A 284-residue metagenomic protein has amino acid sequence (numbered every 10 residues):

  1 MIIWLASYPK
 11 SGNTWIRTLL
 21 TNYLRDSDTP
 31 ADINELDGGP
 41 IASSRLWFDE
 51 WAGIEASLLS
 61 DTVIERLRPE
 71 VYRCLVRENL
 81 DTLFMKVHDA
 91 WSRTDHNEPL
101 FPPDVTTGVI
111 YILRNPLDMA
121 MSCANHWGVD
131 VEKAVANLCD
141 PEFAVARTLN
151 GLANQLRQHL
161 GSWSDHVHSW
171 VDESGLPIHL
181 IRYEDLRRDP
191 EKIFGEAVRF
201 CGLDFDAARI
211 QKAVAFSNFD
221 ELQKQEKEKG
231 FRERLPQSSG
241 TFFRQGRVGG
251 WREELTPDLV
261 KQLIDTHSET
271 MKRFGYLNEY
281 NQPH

Functional and structural regions predicted by a protein language model:
M1-I181, R244-H284: PAPS-dependent sulfotransferase catalytic domain
G12-D26, L180-F205, A213, E221-L222: PAPS/PAP-binding and catalytic site of the sulfotransferase fold
H96, P177, R187, G230-F231 (+2 more regions): Short leucine-rich amphipathic alpha-helices used at interfaces
G175, K192-G195, S239-G246: Short acidic (Asp/Glu) and glycine-rich catalytic loops that position anionic groups and cofactors
K192-G195, R199, A207-Q211, A215 (+2 more regions): Replace "anionic and nucleotidyl ligands
Q211-A215, K227-E228, L277-H284: Short linear loop/turn motifs
V214-D265: PAPS-dependent sulfotransferase catalytic core
